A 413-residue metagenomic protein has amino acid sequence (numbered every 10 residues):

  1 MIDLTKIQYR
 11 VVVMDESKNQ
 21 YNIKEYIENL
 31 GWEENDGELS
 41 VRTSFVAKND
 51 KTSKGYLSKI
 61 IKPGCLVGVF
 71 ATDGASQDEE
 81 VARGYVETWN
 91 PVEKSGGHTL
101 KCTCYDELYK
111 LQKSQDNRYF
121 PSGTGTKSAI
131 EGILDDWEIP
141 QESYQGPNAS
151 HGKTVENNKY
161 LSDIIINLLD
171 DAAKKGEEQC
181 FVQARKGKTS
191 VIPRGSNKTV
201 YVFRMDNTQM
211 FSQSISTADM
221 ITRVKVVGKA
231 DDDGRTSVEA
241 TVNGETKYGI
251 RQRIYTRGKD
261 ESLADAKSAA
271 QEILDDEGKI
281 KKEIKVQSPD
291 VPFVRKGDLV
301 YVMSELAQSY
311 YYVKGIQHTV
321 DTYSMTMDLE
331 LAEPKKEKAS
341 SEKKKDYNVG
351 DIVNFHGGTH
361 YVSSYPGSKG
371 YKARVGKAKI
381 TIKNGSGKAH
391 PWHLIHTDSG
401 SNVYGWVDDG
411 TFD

Functional and structural regions predicted by a protein language model:
M1-Y109, R204-Q213: Assembly/oligomerization scaffold segments
I2, N90, G97-L111, S143-A218: Short beta-strand-centered interaction patches in the first periplasmic/extracellular domains of large envelope
L30-I60, Q209-G358: An acidic/polar, Gly/Ser/Thr-rich interaction patch typically located in mid-to-C-terminal regions of proteins
S44-A47, C104, N117-S143, E156-Q183 (+3 more regions): Amphipathic, non-transmembrane alpha-helical segments in extracytoplasmic/periplasmic proteins
E80-N90, S309-T319, K372-N384: Short beta-strand-centered aromatic/proline hotspots
W89-D106, T319-A332, S386-L394: Short, solvent-exposed secondary-structure boundary/capping segments
K343-G385: Beta-loop motif signature
I395-D413: Intrinsically disordered, low-complexity, charged/polar segments
